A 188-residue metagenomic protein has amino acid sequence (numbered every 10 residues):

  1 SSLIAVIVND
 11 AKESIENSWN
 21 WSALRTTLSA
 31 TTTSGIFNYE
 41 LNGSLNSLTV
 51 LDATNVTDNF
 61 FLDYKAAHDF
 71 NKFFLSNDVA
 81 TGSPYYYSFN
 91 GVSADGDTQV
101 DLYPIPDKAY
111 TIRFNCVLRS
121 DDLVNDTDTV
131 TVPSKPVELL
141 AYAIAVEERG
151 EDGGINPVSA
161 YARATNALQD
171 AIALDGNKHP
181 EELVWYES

Functional and structural regions predicted by a protein language model:
S1-S188: Glycine-enriched, solvent-exposed interface loops adjoining structured elements
